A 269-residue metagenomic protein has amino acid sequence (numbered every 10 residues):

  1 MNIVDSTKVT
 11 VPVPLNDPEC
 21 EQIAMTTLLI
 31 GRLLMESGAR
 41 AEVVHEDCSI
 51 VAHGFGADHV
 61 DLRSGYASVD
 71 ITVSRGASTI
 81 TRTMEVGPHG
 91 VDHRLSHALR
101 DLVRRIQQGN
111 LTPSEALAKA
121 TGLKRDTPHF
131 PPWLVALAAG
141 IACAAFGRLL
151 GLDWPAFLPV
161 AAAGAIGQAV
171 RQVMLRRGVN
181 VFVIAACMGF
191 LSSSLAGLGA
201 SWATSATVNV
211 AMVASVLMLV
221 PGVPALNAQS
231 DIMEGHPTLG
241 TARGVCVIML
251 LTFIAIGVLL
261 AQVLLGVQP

Functional and structural regions predicted by a protein language model:
M1-N110: Soluble N-terminal domains of membrane-associated systems
A77, G87-P269: Alpha-helical transmembrane segments and their membrane-interface boundaries that form or gate the permeation pathway
